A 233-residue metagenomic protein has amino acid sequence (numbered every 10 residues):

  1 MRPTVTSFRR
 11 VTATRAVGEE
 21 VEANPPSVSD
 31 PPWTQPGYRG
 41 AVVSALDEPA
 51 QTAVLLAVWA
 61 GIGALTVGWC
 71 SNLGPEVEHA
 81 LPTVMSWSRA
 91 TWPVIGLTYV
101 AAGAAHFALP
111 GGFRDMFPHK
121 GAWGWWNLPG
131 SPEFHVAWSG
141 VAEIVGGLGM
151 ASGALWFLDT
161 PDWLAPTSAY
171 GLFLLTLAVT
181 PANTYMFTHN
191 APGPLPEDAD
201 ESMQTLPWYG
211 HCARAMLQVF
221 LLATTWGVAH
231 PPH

Functional and structural regions predicted by a protein language model:
M1-V17: N-terminal mitochondrial targeting presequence
T14-H233: Membrane-interface extramembranous regions
